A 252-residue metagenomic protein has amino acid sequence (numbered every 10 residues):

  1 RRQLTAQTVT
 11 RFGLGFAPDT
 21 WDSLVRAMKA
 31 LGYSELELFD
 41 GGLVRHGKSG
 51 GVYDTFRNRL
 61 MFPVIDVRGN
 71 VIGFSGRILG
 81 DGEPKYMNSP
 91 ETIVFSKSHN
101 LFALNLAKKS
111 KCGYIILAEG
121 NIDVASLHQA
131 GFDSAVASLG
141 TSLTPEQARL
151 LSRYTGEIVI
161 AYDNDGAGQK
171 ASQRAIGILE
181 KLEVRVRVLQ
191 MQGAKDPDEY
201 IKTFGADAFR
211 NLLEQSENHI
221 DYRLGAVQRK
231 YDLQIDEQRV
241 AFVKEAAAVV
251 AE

Functional and structural regions predicted by a protein language model:
R1: Conserved active-site segments centered on acidic
V9-R11, F16: Terminal amphipathic helices with adjacent charged low-complexity linkers/tails
T20-Y154, I158, A171-S172: Phosphate-handling DNA/RNA-contact segment within nucleic-acid enzymes
I122, L143, Y162-S172, Q190 (+1 more regions): Acidic, metal-coordinating catalytic cores used for nucleic-acid/nucleotide bond scission and strand-transfer chemistry
G131-A135, A175-I178, T203-A206: Short secondary-structure boundary/capping segments
L150-R153, G177-V184: Arginine/glycine-rich "motif VI" loop of SF2 helicases in the C-terminal RecA-like domain
R185-E252: C-terminal or mid-to-C-terminal helical accessory/interaction module adjacent to the motor/catalytic core
